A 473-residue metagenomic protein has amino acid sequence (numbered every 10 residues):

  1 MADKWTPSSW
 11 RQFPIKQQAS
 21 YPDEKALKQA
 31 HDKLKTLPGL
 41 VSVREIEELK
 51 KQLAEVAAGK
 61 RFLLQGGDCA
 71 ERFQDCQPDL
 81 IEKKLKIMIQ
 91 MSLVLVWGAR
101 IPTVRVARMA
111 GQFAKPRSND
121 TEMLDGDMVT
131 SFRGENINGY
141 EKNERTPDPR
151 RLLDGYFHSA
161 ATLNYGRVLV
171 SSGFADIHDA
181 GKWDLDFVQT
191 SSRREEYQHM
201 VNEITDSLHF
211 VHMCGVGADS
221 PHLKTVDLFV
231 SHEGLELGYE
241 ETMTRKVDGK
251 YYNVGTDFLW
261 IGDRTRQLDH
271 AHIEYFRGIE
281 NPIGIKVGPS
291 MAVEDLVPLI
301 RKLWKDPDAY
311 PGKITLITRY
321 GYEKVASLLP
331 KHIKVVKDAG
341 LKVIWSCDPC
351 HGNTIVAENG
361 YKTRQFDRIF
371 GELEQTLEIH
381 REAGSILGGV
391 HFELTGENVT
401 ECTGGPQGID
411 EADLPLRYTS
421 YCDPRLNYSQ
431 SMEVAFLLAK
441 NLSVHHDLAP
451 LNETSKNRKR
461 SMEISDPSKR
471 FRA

Functional and structural regions predicted by a protein language model:
M1-F62: N-terminal basic/disordered segments at the start of proteins
E48-K50, D269-H272, P330-H332: Glycine-rich, charged/polar anion/phosphate-binding loops that engage phosphate groups from diverse ligands
L53-V56, V94-V96, Y275-F276, I379-E382: A general structural signal for short secondary-structure junctions and capping/turn motifs
F62-G67, V104: Short, hydrophobic/glycine-enriched beta-strand segments
A70-G321, R364, E372, G389-E393 (+1 more regions): Active-site-facing alpha/beta catalytic cores
L296-L299, L303-P307, K313-W345, H351-T400 (+1 more regions): Non-transmembrane, aqueous-exposed alpha-helical and coiled segments at domain scale
R458-R460, K469: Positively charged, lysine/arginine-rich intrinsically disordered segments
